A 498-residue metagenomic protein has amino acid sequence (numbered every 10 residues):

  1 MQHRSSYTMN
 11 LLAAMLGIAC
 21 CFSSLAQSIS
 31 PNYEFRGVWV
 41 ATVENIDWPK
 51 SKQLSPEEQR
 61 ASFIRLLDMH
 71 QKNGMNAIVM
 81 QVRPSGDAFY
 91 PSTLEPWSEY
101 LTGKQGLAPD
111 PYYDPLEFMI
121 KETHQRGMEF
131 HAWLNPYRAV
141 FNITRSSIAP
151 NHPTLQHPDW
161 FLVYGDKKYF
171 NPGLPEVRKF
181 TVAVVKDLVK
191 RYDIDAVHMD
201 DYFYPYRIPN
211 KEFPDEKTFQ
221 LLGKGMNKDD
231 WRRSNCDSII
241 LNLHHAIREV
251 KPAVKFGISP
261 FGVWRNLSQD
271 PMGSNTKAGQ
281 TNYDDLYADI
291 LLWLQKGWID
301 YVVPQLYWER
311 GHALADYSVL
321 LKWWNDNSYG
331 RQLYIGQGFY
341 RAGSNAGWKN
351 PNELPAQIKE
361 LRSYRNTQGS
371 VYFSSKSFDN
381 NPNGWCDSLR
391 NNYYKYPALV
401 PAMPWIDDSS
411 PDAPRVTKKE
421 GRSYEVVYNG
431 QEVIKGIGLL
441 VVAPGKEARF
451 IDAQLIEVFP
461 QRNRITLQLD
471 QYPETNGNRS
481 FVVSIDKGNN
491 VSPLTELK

Functional and structural regions predicted by a protein language model:
Y33, A41, N45-A61, A132 (+3 more regions): Active-site-adjacent "subsite" loops/lids of carbohydrate-active enzymes
A41-T42, K255-A278, L306, L320-Q357: Active-site clefts of carbohydrate-active enzymes
A61-D87, R191-I194: Catalytic domains of carbohydrate-active enzymes, especially glycoside hydrolases
N73-D110: Aromatic-lined carbohydrate-binding/catalytic grooves of carbohydrate-active enzymes
A88-G103, R138-G165, D201-G223, Q269-G279: Aromatic- and acidic-residue-enriched segments that line the glycan-binding/catalytic groove of carbohydrate-active
E176, F180-V184, K190-T276, Q280-V302 (+2 more regions): Active-site neighborhood of glycoside hydrolase catalytic domains
Y287-A313, Y329-W405: Substrate-binding cleft of secreted/luminal carbohydrate-active enzymes
Y472-V491: Beta-strand-rich modules
